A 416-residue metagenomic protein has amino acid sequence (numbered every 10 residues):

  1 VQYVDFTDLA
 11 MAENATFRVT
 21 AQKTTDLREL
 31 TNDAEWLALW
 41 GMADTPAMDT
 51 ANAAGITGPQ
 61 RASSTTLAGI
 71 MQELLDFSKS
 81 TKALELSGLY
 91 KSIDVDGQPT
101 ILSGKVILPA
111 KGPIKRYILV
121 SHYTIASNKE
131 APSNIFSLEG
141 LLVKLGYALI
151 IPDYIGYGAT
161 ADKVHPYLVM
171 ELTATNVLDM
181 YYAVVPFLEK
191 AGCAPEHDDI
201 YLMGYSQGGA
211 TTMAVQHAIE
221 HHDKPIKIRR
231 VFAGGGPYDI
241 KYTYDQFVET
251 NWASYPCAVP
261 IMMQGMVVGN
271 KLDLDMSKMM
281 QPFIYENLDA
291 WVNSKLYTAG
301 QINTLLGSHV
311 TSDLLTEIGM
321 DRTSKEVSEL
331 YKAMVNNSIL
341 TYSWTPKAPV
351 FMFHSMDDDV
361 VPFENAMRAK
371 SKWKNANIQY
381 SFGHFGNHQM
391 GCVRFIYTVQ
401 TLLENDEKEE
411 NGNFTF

Functional and structural regions predicted by a protein language model:
V1-G112: Catalytic-loop region of hydrolases
V95-S103, I107-L145: Short, surface-exposed "cap/lid" segments of acyl-processing enzymes
L108-I114, A183-M203, D223-I226: Gly/Ser-rich "nucleophile elbow"/oxyanion-hole loop immediately N-terminal to the catalytic nucleophile in hydrolases
Y167-K190: Alpha/beta-hydrolase active-site loop
G204-G208, T212: Gly/Ala-rich beta-loop-alpha elbow adjacent to hydrolase catalytic centers
G234-S343: Accessory cap/linker subdomain of secreted extracellular hydrolases
E326, Y331-A333, N337, D357-V360 (+1 more regions): C-terminal catalytic histidine-bearing segment of alpha/beta-hydrolase fold enzymes
P346, F351-D358: Short beta-strand/loop motif that positions the catalytic acidic residue of the alpha/beta-hydrolase fold
